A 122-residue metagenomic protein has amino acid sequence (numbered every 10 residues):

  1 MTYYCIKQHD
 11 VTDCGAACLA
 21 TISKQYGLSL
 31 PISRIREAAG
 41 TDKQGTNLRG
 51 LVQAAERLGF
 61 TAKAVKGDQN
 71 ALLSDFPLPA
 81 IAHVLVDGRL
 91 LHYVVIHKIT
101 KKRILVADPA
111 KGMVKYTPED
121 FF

Functional and structural regions predicted by a protein language model:
M1-F122: Conserved active-site-adjacent core of cysteine acyl-enzyme catalytic domains
